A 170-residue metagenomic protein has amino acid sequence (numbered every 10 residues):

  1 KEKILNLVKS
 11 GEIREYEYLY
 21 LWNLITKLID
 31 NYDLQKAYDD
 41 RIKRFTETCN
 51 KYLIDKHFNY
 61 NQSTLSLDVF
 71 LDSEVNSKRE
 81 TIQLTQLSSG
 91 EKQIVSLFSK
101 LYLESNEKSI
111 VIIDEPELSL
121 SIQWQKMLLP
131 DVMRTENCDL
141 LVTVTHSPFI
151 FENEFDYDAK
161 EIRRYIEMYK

Functional and structural regions predicted by a protein language model:
K1-I82: Phosphate-coordinating catalytic segments in nucleotide- and nucleic-acid-processing enzymes
R44-E47, L53-K170: Switch/communication elements of ASCE P-loop NTPase nucleotide-binding domains
